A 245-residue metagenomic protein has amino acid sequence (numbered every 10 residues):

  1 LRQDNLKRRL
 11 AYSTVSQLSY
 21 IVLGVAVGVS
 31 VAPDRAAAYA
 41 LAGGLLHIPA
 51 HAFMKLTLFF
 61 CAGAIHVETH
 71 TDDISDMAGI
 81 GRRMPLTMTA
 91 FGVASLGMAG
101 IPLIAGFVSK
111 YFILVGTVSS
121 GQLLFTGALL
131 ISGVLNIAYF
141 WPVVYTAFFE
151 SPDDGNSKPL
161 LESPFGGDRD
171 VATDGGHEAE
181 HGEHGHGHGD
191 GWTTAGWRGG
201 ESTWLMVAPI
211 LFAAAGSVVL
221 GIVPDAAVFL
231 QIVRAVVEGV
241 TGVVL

Functional and structural regions predicted by a protein language model:
L1-T146: Hydrophobic transmembrane alpha-helices and their helix-loop junctions in integral membrane proteins
M84-P85, P142-L245: Cytoplasmic/organellar membrane-interface segments at the starts of transmembrane helices in multi-pass inner-membrane
